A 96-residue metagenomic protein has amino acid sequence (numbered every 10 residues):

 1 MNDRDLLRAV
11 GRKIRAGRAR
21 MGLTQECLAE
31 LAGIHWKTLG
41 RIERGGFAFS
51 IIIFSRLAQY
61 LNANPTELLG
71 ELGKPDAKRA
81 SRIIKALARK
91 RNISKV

Functional and structural regions predicted by a protein language model:
M1-R20: A short, Lys/Arg-rich alpha-helix, primarily the initiator
R15, E26, S55: Residues within the helices of the helix-turn-helix
A19, E30, Q59: Alpha-helical residues within the helix-turn-helix
A19, G33, R44, G73: Residue-level detection of the helix-turn-helix DNA-binding "recognition helix"
G22-R41: Short alpha-helical DNA-recognition segment
S50-E67: DNA major-groove recognition helix of helix-turn-helix/homeodomain DNA-binding modules
G70-V96: Short, charged recognition helix plus adjacent turn of helix-turn-helix-like nucleic-acid-binding domains
